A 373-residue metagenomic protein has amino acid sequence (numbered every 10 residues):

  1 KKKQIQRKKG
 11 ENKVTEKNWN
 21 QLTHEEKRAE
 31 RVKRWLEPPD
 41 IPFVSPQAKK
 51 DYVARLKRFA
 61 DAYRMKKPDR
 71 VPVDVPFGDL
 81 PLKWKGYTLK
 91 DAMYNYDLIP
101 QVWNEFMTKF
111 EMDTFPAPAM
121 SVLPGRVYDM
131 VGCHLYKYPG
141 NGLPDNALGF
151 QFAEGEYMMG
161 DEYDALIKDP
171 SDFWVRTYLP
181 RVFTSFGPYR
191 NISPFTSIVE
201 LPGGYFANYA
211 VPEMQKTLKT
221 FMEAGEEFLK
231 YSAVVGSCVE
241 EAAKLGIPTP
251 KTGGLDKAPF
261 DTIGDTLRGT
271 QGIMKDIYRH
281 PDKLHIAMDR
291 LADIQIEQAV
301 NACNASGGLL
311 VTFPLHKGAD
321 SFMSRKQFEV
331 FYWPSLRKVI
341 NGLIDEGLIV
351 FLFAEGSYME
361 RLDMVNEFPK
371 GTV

Functional and structural regions predicted by a protein language model:
K1-K13: Short, Lys/Arg-enriched N-terminal segments with co-localized hydrophobic residues within the first ~10-30 amino acids
K13-V373: Catalytic cores of TIM-barrel enzymes
